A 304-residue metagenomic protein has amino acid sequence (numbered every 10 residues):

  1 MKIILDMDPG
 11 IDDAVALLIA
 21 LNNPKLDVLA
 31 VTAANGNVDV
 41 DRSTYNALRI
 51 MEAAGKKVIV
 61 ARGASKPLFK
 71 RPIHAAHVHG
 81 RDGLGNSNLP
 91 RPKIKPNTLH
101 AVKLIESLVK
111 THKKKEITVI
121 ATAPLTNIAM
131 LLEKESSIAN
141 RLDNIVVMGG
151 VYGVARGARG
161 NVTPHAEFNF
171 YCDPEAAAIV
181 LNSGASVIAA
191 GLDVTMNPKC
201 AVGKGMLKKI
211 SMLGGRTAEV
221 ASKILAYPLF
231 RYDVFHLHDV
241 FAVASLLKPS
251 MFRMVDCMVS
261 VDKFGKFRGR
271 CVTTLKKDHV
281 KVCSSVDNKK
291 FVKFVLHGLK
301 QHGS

Functional and structural regions predicted by a protein language model:
M1, I19-D27, F168-E175, I179-S304: Conformational coupling and interaction surfaces
M1-M7, I11-R49, N88-T195: Active-site histidine-anchored catalytic micro-motif
I3, R42-H112, K266, K277-D287 (+1 more regions): Metal-dependent C-N hydrolase catalytic cores
D6, I59, A76, V119 (+1 more regions): Short glycine- and Lys/Arg-enriched binding-loop motifs that mark or flank ligand-binding interfaces
D13, H79-R81, N127, H238: Histidine-centered active-site/metal-ligand motif
V38, L68-K70, N197-K199: Generic structural signal for helix capping and beta-alpha/helix-loop junctions
A54-G55, E135, L247: A broad structural signal for alpha-helix termini and local helix breaks/kinks
R71-I73, R156-R159, C200-V202: Short, well-ordered secondary-structure micro-motifs
